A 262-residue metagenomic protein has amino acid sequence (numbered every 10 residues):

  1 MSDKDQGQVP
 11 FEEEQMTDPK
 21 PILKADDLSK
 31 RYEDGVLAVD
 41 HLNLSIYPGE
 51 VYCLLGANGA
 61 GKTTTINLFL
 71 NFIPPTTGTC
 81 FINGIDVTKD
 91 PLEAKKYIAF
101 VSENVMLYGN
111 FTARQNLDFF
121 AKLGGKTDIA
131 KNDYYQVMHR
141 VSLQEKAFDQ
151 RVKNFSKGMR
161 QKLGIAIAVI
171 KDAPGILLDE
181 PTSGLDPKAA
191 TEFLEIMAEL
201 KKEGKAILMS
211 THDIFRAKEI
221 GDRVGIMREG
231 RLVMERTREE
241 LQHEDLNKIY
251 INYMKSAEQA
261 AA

Functional and structural regions predicted by a protein language model:
G78-K89, E93-A94: Conserved ABC transporter NBD signature motif
D118, K122-G125, I129-A147: Conserved ABC ATPase "signature" region
R151-F155: Conserved ABC ATPase signature
I165: Hydrophobic anchor residue at the start of the ABC signature
I176-D179: Catalytic Walker B motif of ABC-type/P-loop ATPase nucleotide-binding domains
